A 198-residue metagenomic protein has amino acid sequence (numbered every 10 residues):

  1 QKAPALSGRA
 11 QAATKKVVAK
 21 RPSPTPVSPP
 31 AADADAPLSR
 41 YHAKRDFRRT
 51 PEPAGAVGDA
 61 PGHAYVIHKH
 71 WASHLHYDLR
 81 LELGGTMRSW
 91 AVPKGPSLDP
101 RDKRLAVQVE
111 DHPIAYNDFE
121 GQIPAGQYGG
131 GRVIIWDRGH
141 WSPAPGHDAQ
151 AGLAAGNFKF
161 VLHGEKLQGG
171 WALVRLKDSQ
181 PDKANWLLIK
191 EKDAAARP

Functional and structural regions predicted by a protein language model:
K2-P198: A charge-rich, low-complexity, intrinsically flexible signal that marks solvent-exposed coils, linkers, repeats
